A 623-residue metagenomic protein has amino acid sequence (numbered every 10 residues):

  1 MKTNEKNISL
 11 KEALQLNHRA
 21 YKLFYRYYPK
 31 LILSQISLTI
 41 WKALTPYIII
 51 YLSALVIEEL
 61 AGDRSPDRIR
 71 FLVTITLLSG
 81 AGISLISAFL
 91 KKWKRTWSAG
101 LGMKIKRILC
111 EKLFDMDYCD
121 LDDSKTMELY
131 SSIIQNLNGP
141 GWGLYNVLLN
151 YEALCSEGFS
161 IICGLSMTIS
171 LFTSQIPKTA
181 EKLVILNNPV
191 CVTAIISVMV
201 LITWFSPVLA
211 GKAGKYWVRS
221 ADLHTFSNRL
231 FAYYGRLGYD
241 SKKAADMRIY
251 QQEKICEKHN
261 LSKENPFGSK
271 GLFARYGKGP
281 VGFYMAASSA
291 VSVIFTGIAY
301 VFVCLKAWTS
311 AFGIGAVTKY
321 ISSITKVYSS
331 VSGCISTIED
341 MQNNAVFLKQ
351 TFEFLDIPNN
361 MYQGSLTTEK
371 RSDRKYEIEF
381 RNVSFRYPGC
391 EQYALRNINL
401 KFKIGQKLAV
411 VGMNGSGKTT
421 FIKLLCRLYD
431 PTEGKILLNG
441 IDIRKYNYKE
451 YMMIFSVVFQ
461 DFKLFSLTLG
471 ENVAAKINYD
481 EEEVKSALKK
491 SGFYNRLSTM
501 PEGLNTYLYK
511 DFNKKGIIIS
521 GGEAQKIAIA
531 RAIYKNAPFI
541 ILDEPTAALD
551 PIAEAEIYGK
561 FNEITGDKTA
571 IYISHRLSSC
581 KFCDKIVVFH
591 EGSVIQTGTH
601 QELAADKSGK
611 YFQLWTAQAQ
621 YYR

Functional and structural regions predicted by a protein language model:
M1-H18, A99-Y145, F226-A274, A345-P358 (+2 more regions): Extended non-transmembrane interhelical loops and adjacent amphipathic helices of multipass membrane proteins
M1-T45, R64-L72, L90-K94, E111 (+5 more regions): Membrane-integrated ABC transporters
L33-I86, S160-G214, L305, T309-I314: Transmembrane helix-loop-helix hairpins at lipid-water interfaces of multipass membrane proteins, especially the type-1
I249, E253-K254, F352-Q406, S486 (+1 more regions): Primarily ABC-family ATPase nucleotide-binding module
Q251, A299, T318-I357: Cytosolic ends of transmembrane helices, especially the final helix of ABC transmembrane type-1 domains
C426: Helix-to-loop junction immediately C-terminal to a conserved catalytic motif
L437, Y494-I527, N536, Y621-R623: ABC-fold ATPase nucleotide-binding domain signature/coupling loops
G503, G559, R576, K581-R623: C-terminal portion of ABC ATPase nucleotide-binding domains
